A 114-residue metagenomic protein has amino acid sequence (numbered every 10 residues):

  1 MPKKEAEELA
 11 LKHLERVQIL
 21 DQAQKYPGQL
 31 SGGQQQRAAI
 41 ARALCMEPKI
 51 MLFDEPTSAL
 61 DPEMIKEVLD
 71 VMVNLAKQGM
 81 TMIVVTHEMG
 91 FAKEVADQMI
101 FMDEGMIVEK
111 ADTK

Functional and structural regions predicted by a protein language model:
K25-G28, M46, Q78: Conserved signature/switch motifs of ABC ATPase nucleotide-binding domains
I40: Hydrophobic anchor residue at the start of the ABC signature
M51-D54: Catalytic Walker B motif of ABC-type/P-loop ATPase nucleotide-binding domains
K66-Q78: Helical segment within the ABC ATPase nucleotide-binding domain
T86-H87: H-loop/switch region of ABC-family ATPase nucleotide-binding domains
A92-E94: A short, surface-exposed alpha-helical micro-motif characterized by mixed small hydrophobic and charged/polar residues
